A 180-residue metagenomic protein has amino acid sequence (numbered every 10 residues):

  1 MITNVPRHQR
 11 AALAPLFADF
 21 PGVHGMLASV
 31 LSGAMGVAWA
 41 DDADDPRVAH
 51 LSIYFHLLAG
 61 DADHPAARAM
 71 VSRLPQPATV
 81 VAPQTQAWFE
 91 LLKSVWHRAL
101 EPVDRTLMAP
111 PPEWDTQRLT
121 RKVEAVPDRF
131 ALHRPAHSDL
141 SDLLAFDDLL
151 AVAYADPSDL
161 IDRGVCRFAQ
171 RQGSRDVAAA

Functional and structural regions predicted by a protein language model:
M1-N4, F55-D61, V177-A178: Short, well-ordered strand-loop elements centered on a beta-strand within folded domains, enriched for acidic residues
M1-V23, W114-D159: Short amphipathic alpha-helix that is part of the acyltransferase structural core
A12-D19, S29-V30, M70-L74, L91 (+2 more regions): Residues that form generic nucleotide/phosphate-binding pockets
D19-H24, A34, A99: Short secondary-structure junctions and interdomain/linker hinges
V23-S29, V81-P83: A short, aromatic/hydrophobic, helix- or strand-capping loop or linear motif that either lines the entrance/gate
A28, S32-L51, G164-A180: Conserved beta-hairpin
L31-S32, S72-P77, I161-R163: Flexible, charged surface loops at secondary-structure boundaries
G36-V37, D42-D142: Acyl-donor-binding surface of acyltransferase catalytic domains
